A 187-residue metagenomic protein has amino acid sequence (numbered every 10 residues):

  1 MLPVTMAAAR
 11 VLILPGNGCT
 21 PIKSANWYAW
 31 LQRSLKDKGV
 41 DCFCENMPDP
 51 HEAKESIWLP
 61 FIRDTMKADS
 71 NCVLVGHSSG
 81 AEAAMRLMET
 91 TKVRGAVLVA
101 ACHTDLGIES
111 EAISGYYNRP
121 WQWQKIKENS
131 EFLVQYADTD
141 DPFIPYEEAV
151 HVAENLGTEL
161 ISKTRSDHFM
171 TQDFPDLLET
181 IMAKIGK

Functional and structural regions predicted by a protein language model:
A7-H51: Short, surface-exposed "cap/lid" segments of acyl-processing enzymes
G16, M47-P50, V97-L106: Active-site nucleophile loop of the alpha/beta-hydrolase fold
E45-P48, I161-D167: Short glycine-rich catalytic loops that host catalytic nucleophiles or stabilize transition states across multiple
A53, S166-D176: Catalytic histidine-centered segment of alpha/beta-hydrolase-like enzymes
V75-A84: Gly/Ala-rich beta-loop-alpha elbow adjacent to hydrolase catalytic centers
N129, V134-A137: Short beta-strand/loop motif that positions the catalytic acidic residue of the alpha/beta-hydrolase fold
P142-E148: Conserved alpha/beta-hydrolase "acid-adjacent" motif
D173-K187: Catalytic active-site module of serine/aspartate enzymes centered on a nucleophile-bearing elbow/loop
